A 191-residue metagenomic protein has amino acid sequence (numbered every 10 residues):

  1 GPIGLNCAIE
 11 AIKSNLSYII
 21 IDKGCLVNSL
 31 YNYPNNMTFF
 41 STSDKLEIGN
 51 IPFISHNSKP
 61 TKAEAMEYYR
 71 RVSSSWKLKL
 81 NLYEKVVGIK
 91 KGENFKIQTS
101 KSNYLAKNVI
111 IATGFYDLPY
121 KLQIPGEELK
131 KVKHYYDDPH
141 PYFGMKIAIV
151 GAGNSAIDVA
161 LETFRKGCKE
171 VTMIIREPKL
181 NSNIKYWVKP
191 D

Functional and structural regions predicted by a protein language model:
G1-K23, Y135-N181: Rossmann-like dinucleotide/flavin-binding elements
A11, Y33-M37, Q123-E127, E162-R165 (+1 more regions): Short, glycine/charged-enriched secondary-structure capping and boundary segments
K13, N28, N32, S73-M145: FAD-binding core/adjacent interface of flavoenzyme oxidoreductases
V27, F39, I89, L118-P119 (+2 more regions): Flexible, glycine-rich phosphate/dinucleotide-binding loops and adjacent beta-alpha linkers at cofactor/substrate
N28-E67: Glycine-rich active-site loop/strand segments that organize a redox cofactor
E67, S75-I97, N103-A106, R165-D191: A Rossmann-like FAD-binding core segment of flavoenzymes
